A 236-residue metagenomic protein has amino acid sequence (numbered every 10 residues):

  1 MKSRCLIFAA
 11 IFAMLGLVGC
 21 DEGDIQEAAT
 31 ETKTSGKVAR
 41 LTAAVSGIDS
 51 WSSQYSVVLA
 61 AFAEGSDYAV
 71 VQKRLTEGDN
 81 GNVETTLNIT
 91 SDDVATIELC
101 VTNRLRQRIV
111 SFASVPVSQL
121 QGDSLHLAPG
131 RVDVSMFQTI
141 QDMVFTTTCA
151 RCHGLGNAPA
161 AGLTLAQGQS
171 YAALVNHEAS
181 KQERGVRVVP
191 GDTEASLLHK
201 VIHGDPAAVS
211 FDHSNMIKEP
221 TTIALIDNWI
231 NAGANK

Functional and structural regions predicted by a protein language model:
M1-R4: Positively charged n-region of N-terminal signal peptides that target proteins for export
L6-M14: Sec-dependent N-terminal signal peptides
L15-G19: C-terminal motif of bacterial Sec signal peptides marking the signal peptidase cleavage site
C20-T85, T90-K236: Aromatic- and Gly/Pro-enriched helix-to-coil junctions and flexible linker segments
